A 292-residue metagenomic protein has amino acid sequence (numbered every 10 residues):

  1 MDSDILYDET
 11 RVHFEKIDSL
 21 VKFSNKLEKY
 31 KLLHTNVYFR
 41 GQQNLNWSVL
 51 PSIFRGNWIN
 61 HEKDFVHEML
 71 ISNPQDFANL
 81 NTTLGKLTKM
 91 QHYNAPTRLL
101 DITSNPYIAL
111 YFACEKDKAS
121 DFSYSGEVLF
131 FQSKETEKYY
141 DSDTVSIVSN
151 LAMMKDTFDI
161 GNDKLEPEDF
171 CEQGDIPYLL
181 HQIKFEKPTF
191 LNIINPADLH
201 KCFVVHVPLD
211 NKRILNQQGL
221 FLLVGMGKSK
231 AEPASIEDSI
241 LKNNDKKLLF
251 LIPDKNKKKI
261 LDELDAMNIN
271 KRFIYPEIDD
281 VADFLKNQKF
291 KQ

Functional and structural regions predicted by a protein language model:
M1-Q292: Catalytic-core elements of nucleic-acid end-processing and repair enzymes
